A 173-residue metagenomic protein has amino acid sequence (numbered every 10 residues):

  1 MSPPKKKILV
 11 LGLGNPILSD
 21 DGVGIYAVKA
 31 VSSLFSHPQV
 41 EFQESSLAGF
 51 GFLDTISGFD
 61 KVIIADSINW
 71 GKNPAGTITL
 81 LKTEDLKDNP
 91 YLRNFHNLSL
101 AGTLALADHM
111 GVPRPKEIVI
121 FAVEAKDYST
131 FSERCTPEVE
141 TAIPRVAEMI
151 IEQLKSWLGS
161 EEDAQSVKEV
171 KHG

Functional and structural regions predicted by a protein language model:
P3-L11, S19, V23-E84: Nucleotide and nucleotide-moiety/phosphate-recognizing core
I17, W70-G71, D127-T130: Short, active-site-adjacent cap segments at secondary-structure transitions
L18, Q43, P90, N94 (+1 more regions): A short glycine-/small-residue-rich loop at the edge of a beta-strand within enzyme catalytic domains
G22, Y26, L47, F95-G102 (+2 more regions): Conserved active-site and cofactor/substrate-binding residues in soluble primary-metabolism enzymes
I25-K29, L53, A101-L104, A147 (+1 more regions): Predominant activation on well-ordered alpha-helical scaffold segments within soluble catalytic domains
I68-E117: Helix-loop-strand module that forms the ligand-binding subsite of alpha/beta enzymes
T103-G173: Phosphate-binding/catalytic loops
